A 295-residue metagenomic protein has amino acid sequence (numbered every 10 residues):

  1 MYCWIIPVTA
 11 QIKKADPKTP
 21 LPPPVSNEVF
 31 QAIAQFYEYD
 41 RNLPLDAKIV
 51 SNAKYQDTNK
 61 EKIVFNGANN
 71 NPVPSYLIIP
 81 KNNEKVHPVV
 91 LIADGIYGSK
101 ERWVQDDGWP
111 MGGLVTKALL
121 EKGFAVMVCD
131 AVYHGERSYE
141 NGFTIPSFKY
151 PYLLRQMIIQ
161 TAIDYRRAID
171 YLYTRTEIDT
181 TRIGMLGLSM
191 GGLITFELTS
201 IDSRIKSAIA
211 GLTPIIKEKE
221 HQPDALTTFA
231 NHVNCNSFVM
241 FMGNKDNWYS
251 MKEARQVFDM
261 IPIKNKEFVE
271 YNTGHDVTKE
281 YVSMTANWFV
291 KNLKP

Functional and structural regions predicted by a protein language model:
Y39-K85: N-terminal cap/lid segment of alpha/beta-hydrolase-fold proteins
S75, K85-Y97: Short beta-strand element of the alpha/beta-hydrolase
I96-I163, E220: Cap/lid segment of the alpha/beta-hydrolase catalytic domain
I145-S189: Gly/Ser-rich "nucleophile elbow"/oxyanion-hole loop immediately N-terminal to the catalytic nucleophile in hydrolases
G187-E197: Glycine-rich nucleophile elbow surrounding the catalytic serine of serine-hydrolase chemistry
R204-I215: A conserved short beta-strand
I216-T273: The feature captures the conserved acid-bearing segment of alpha/beta-hydrolase catalytic domains
I263-P295: C-terminal catalytic histidine-bearing segment of alpha/beta-hydrolase fold enzymes
